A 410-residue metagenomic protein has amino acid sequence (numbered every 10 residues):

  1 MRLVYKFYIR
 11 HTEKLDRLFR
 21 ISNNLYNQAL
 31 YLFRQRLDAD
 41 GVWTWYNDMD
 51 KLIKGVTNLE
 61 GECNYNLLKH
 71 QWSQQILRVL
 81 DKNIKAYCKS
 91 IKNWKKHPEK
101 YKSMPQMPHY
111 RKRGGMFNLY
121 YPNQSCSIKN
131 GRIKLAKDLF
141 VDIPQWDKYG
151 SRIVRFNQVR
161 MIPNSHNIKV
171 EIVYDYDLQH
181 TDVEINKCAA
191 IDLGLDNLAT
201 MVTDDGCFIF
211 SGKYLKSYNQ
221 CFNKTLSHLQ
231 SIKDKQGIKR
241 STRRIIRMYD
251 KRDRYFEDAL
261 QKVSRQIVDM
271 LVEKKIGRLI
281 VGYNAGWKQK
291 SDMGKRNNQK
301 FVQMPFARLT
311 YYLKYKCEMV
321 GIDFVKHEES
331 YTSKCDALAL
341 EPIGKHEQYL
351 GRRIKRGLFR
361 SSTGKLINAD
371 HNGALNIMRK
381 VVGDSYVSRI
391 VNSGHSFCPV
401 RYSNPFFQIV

Functional and structural regions predicted by a protein language model:
M1-Q75: Gly/serine-rich nucleotide phosphate-binding loop at the start of the catalytic core of nucleotide/ADP-ribose-handling
L3-H11, F140-Q145, F208-G212: Generic detection of short hydrophobic beta-strand segments and adjacent strand-loop junctions
D16, R20-N23, N27, Q71-Q74 (+6 more regions): Non-catalytic, well-ordered alpha-helical scaffold segments
S22, I76-I84, I245-R252, T310: Short amphipathic alpha-helical coiled-coil/interface segments
Y26-F33, L37, I84-I91, N197 (+3 more regions): A generic secondary-structure signal for well-formed alpha-helical elements
A29, Q75-Y87, A369-V381: Stable alpha-helical structural segments in soluble proteins, enriched in small hydrophobic residues
D48-N164, Q299, Q303: Acidic carboxylate diad motif detector
S165-V410: Positively charged, helix-rich recognition surfaces that bind polyanionic ligands
